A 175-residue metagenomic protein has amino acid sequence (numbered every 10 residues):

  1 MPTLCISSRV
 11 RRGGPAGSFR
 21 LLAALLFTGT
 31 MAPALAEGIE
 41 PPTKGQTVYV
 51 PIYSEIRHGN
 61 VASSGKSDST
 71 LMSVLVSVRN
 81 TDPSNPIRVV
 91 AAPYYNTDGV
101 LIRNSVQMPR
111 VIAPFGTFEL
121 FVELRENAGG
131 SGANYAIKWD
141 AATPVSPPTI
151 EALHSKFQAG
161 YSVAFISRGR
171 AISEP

Functional and structural regions predicted by a protein language model:
M1-G17: N-terminal secretory signal peptides that target proteins for export/translocation
A32-A36: Sec/Tat signal peptide C-region and signal peptidase I cleavage site
E37-D68, Q158-P175: Conserved functional hotspot residues at active sites or interaction interfaces
S64-L75, S131-N134: Short, solvent-exposed loop/turn segments enriched in Ser/Thr/Gly
V78-N85: Asparagine-centered strand-capping/turn motif at beta-strand->loop junctions
N85-A92, N104, P147-I150: Short, hydrophobic/aromatic beta-strand segments
T97-G132: Intrinsically disordered, low-complexity Pro/Gly/Ser/Thr-rich segments with frequent PxxP/GP/PP motifs and embedded
E126-P175: Terminal connector regions
